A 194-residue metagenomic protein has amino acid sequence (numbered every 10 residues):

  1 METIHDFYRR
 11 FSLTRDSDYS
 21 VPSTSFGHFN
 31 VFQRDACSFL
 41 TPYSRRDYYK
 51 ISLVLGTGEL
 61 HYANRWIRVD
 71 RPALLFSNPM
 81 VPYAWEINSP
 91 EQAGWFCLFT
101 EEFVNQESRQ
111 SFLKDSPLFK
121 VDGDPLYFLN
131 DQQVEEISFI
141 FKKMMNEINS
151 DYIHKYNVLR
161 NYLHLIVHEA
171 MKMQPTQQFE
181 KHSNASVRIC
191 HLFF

Functional and structural regions predicted by a protein language model:
M1-E59, R65-I67: Generic protein-terminus/edge-of-domain signal
D6-S20, E86-I148, Q174: A hydrophobic/aromatic-rich effector-binding and dimerization subdomain of bacterial HTH-type transcriptional regulators
K50, E136-I140, Y162, I166-E169: Amphipathic, well-ordered alpha-helical segments in soluble domains
G56-T57, P79, F99-E101: Residues immediately flanking
L60-H61, Y83-S89: Short beta-strand His + acidic residue motifs that chelate non-heme Fe in jelly-roll/DSBH and cupin folds
N64-N78: Short acidic-glycine-tyrosine-enriched beta hairpin
L75, P79-W85, V104: Histidine-centered metal-chelating micro-motifs
F128-L129, I148-L159, A170-F194: Short, Lys/Arg-enriched, Trp-marked, Pro/Gly-tolerant hinge/linker segments that flank
